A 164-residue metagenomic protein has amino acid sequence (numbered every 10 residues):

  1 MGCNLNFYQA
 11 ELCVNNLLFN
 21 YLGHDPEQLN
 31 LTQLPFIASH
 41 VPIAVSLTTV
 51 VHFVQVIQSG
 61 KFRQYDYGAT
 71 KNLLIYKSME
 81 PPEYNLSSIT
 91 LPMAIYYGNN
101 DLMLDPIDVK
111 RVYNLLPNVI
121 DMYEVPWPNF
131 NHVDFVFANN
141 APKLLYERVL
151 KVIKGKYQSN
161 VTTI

Functional and structural regions predicted by a protein language model:
M1-L74, I164: Alpha/beta-hydrolase-fold enzymes
T49, D105-D108, A141, L145: Residues at alpha-helix caps and immediate loop-helix transition turns in enzyme cores, especially N- and C-cap
F53, I95-Y96, V112, H132 (+1 more regions): Structural signal for hydrophobic/aromatic residues that build the beta-strand cores of folded beta-sheet domains
S78-T90: The feature captures the conserved acid-bearing segment of alpha/beta-hydrolase catalytic domains
I89-T90, A94-Y97, D101: Short beta-strand/loop motif that positions the catalytic acidic residue of the alpha/beta-hydrolase fold
L91, D105-L115: Short alpha-helix in the alpha/beta-hydrolase fold that links the catalytic acid
V119-I164: Catalytic active-site module of serine/aspartate enzymes centered on a nucleophile-bearing elbow/loop
